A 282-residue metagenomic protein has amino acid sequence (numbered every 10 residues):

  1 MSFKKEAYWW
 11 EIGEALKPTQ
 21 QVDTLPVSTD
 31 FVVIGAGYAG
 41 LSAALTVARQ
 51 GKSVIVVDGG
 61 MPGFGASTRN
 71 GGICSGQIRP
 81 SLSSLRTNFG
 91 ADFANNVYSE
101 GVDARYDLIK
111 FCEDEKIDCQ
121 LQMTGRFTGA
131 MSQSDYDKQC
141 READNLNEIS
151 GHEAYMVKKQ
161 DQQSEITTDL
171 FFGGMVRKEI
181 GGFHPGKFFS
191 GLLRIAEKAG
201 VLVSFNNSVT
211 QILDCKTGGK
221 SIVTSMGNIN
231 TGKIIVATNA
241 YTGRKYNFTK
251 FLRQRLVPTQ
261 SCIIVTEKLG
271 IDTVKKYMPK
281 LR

Functional and structural regions predicted by a protein language model:
M1-F31, R49: Extreme N-terminal leader/targeting segments of oxidoreductases
V27-V56: N-terminal Rossmann-like FAD-binding beta1-loop-alpha1 element of flavoenzymes
I34, G76, V236-A237: Redox-cofactor binding/interface segments in oxidoreductases and associated redox assembly factors
Q77-Q160: Dinucleotide-binding Rossmann-like beta1-alpha1 core, especially the glycine-rich loop that anchors the ADP
D137, D144-N145, L170-G232: Helical element adjacent to the flavin cofactor pocket in flavoenzyme catalytic cores
T224-K275: Central helical "cap/lid" subdomain
